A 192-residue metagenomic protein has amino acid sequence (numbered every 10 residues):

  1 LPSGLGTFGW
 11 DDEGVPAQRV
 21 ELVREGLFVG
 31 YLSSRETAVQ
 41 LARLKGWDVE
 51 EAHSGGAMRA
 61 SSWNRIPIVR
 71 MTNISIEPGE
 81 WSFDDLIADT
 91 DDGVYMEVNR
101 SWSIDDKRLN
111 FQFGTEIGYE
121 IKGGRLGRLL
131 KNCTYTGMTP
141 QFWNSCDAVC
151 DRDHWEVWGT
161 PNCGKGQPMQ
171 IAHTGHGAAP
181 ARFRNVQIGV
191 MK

Functional and structural regions predicted by a protein language model:
L1-K192: N-terminal small-residue-enriched
